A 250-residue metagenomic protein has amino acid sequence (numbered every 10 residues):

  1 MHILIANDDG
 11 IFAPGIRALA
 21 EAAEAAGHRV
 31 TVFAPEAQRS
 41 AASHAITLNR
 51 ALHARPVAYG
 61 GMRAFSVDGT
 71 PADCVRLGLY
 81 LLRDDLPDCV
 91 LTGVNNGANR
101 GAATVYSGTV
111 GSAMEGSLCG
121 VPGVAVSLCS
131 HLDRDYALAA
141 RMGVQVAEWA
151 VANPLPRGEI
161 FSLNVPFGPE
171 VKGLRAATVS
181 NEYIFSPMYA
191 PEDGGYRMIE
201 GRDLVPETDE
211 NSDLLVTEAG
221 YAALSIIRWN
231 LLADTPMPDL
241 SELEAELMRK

Functional and structural regions predicted by a protein language model:
I3, A13-L81, D85-L86: A cross-family phosphate/adenosyl-ligand binding-site feature
A6, F33-P35, T92-N95, V126-S127 (+2 more regions): Short beta-strand segments
D9, Q38, T70-P71, N95-A98 (+1 more regions): Short glycine-rich anion-binding loops that position phosphate/pyrophosphate groups of nucleotides and phosphorylated
A22, S112-S117: Hydrophobic/aromatic ligand-binding patch that stacks against planar heteroaromatic rings of cofactors or nucleotides
C89: Short, Asp-centered acidic motifs that coordinate Mg2+ and/or phosphate in catalytic or ligand-binding sites
A98-S107: Glycine/threonine-rich flexible loop motifs
S117-A139: Glycine-rich phosphate/pyrophosphate-binding loops and their adjacent beta-strand/loop elements at enzyme active sites
L138-K250: Electrostatically charged, flexible surface regions
